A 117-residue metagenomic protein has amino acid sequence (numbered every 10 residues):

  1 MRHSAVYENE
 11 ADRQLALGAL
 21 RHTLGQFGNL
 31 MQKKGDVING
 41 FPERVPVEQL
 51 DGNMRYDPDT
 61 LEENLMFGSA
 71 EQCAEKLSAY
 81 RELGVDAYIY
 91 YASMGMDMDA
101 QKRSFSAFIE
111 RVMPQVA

Functional and structural regions predicted by a protein language model:
M1-V85: An alpha-helical appendage that flanks or caps ligand/catalytic pockets
I38, P42, Y90-S106: Glycine-rich, proline-tolerant flexible connector loops at the mouths of alpha/beta enzymes
G84-Y88, A117: Short, well-ordered coil/turn segments that N-cap beta-strands
R103-A117: Alpha-helix-loop-beta-strand connector modules within alpha/beta enzyme cores
